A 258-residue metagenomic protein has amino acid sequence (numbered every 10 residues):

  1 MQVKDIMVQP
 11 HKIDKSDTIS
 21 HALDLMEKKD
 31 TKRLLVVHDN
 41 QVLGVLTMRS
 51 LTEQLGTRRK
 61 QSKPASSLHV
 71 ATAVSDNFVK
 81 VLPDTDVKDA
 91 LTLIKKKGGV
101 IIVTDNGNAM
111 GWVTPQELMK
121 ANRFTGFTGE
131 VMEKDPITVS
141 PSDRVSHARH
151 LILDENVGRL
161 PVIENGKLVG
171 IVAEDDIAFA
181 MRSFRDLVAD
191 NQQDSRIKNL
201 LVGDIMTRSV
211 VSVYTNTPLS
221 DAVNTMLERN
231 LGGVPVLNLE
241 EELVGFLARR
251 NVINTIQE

Functional and structural regions predicted by a protein language model:
M1-Q9, M48-F78, V87-K95, N108-L153 (+3 more regions): Tandem CBS (Bateman) regulatory domains
K12-T31, V37-H38, V79-G98, T104-D105 (+5 more regions): The conserved cystathionine-beta-synthase
K28-E53: Generic amphipathic, hydrophobic interface segment in small proteins and small subunits
K32, G44, G99, G111 (+5 more regions): Glycine-centered flexibility sites
V37, V42-L43, T104, A109-M110 (+4 more regions): Short hydrophobic beta-strand segments in globular cytosolic domains
I102, M132, P161, M206 (+1 more regions): Conserved beta-strand segments that form the floor/walls of ligand-binding pockets within enzyme and binding domains
R159-P161, L168, D194-I197, P218: Charged, elongated alpha-helical/coil segments that serve as electrostatic interaction surfaces for nucleic-acid
L237-G245: Charge-rich, low-complexity intrinsically disordered segments
